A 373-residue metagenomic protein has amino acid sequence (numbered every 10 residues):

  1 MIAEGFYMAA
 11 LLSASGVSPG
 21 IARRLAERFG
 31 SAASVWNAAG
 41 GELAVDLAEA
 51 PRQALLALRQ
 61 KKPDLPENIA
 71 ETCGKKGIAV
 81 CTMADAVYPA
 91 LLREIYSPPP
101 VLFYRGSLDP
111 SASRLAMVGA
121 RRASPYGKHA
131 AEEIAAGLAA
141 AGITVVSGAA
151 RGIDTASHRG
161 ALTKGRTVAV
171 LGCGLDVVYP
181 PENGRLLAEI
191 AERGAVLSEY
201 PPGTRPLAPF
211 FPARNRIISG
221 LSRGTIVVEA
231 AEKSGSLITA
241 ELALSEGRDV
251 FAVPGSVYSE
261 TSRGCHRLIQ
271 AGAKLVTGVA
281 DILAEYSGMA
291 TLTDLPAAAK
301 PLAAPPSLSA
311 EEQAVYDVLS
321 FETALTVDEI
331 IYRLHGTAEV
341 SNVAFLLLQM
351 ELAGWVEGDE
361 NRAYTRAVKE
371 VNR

Functional and structural regions predicted by a protein language model:
M1-E4, T82-R373: Glycine-biased, small-residue-rich flexible motifs in mid-sequence functional cores and linkers
M1-V87, A353-R373: Short, small/acidic-rich helices and loops at N termini and domain boundaries of DNA replication/processing enzymes
